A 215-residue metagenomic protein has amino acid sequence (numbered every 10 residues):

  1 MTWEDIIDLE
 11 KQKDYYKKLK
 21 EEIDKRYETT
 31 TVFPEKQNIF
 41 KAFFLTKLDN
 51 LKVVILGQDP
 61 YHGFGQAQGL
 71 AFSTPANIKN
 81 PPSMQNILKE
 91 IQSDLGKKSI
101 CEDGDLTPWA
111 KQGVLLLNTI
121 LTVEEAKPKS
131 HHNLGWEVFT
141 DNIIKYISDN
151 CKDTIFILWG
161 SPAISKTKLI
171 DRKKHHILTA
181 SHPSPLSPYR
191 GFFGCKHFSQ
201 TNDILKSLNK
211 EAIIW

Functional and structural regions predicted by a protein language model:
T2, L9-L158, P162-S165, I170-D171 (+4 more regions): A polyanion-binding, active-site-adjacent surface
